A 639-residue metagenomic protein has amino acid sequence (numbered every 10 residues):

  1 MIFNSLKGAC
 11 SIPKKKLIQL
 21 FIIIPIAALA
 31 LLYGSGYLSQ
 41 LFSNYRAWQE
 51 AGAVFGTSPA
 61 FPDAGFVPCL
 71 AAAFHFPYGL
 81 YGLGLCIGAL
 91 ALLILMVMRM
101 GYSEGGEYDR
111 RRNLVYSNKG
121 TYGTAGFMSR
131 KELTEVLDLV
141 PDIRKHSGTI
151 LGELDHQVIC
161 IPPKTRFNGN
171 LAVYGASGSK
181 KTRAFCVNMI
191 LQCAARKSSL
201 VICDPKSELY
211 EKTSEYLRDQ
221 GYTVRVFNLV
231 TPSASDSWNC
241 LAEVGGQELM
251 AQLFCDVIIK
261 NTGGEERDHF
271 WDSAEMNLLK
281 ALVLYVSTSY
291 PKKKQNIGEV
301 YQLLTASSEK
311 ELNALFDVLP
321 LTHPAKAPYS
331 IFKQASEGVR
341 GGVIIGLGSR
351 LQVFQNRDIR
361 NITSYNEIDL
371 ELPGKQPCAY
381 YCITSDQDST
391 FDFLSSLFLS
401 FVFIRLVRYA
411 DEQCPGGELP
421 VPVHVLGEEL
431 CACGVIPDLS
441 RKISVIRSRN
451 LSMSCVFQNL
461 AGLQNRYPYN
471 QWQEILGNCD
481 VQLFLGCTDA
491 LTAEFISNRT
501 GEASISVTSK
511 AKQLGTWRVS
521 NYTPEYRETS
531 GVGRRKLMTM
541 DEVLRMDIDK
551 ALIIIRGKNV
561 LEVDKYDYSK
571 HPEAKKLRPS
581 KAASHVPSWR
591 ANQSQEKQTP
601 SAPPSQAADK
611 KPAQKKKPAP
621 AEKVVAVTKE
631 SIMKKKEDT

Functional and structural regions predicted by a protein language model:
I2, Y108-R110, D219-Q220, C240-V244 (+2 more regions): Low-complexity, intrinsically disordered or weakly predicted helical/coil tracts enriched in serine/threonine
I2-S179, R183-N188, R196, E528-G531 (+4 more regions): Basic- and hydrophobic-enriched, low-structure N-terminal and domain-boundary segments that flank ATP-binding catalytic
S35, L154-D155, P162-L451, R466-Y467 (+4 more regions): P-loop NTPase motor domains
G106, L114, G120, V283 (+3 more regions): Intrinsically disordered, low-complexity segments enriched in small/polar residues
D138-R144, G148, N261-F270, P415 (+1 more regions): Low-complexity, polar-biased intrinsically disordered regions enriched in Pro/Ser/Thr/Gly
I443-V445, S452-L552, A626, S631: Conserved ATP-driven motor cores of ASCE-family P-loop NTPases powering translocation/secretion/packaging/pilus
